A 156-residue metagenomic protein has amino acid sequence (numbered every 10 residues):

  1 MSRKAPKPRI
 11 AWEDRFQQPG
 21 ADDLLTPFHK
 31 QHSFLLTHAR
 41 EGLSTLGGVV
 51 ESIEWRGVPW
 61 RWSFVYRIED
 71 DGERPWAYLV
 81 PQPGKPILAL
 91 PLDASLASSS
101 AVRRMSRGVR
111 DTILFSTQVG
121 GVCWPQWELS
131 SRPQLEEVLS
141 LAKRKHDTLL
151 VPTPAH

Functional and structural regions predicted by a protein language model:
M1-H156: Charge-dense, helix-prone N-terminal extensions
